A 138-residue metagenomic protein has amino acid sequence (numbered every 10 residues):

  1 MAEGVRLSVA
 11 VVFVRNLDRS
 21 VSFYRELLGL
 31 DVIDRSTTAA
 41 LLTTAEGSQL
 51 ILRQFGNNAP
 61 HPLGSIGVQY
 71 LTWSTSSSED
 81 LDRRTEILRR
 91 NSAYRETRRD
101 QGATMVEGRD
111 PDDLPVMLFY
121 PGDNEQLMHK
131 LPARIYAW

Functional and structural regions predicted by a protein language model:
M1, H61-P62, E96: Short helix-capping and inter-helix turn/linker motifs at the boundaries of alpha-helical repeat units
M1-D18, Y70-W73, E125-W138: N-terminal beta-strand motif that seeds the catalytic metal site of vicinal oxygen chelate
R6-V14, T43, H61-I87, T104-L114: Vicinal oxygen chelate
A10-V21, Q49-N57, D82: Short N-terminal helix-initiation segments at or just after the protein's N-terminus
S20-R25, D113: Conserved active-site tyrosine of GNAT-family acetyltransferases
D31-I66, D100, R109, P115-G122: Conserved short beta-strand elements that form part of the metal-binding/catalytic scaffold of enzyme active sites
T85-E86, R90-W138: Vicinal oxygen chelate
